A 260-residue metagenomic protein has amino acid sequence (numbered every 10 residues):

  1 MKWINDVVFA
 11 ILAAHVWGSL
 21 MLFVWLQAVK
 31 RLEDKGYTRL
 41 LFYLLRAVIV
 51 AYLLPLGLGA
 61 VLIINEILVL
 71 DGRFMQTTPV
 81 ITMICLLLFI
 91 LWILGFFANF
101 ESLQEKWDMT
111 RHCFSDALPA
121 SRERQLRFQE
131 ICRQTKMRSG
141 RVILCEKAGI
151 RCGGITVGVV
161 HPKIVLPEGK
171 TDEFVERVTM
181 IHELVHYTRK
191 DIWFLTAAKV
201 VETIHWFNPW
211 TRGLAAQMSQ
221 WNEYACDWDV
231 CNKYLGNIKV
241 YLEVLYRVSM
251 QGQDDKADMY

Functional and structural regions predicted by a protein language model:
K2-V69, M75-Y260: Membrane-embedded and juxtamembrane structural elements of multi-pass membrane proteins
